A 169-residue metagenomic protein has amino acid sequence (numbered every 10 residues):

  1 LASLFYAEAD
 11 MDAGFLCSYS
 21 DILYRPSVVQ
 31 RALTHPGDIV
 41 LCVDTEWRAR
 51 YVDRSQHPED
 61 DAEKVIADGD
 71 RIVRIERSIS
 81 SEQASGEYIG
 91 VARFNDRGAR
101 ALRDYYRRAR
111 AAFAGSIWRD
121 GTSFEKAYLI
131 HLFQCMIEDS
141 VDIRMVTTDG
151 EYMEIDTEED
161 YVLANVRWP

Functional and structural regions predicted by a protein language model:
L1-L16: Short phosphate-binding loop-to-helix
L4, R25-P26, I130: Short, well-ordered alpha-helical microsegments
F5, Q30, Q134: Active-site phosphate/pyrophosphate- and oxyanion-stabilizing loops and adjacent acidic/basic residues in soluble
A13-G14, G37, V141: Short coil/turn segments at beta-strand junctions that form active-site/ligand-binding loops
S20-L23: The conserved acidic donor/metal-binding loop of glycosyltransferases
R25-A111: Conserved core of the sugar-phosphate nucleotidyltransferase
D68, E76-R77, S81-P169: Conserved alpha/beta core of the MobA/IspD/sugar-nucleotide pyrophosphorylase nucleotidyltransferase superfamily
